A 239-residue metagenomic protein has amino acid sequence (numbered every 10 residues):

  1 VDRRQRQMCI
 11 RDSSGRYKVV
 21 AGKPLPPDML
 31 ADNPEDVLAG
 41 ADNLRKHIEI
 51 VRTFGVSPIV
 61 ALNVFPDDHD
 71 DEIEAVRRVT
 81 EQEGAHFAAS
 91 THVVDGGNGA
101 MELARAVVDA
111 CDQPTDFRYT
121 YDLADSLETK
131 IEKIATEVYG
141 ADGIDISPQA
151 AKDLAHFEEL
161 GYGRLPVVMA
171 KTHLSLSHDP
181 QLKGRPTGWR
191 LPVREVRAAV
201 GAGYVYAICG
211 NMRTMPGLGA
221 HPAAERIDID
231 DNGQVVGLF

Functional and structural regions predicted by a protein language model:
V1-I10: Single conserved hydrophobic/aromatic residue that forms the stacking wall/gate of nucleotide- or nucleobase-binding
R3, E158-Y162, A198-V200: Flexible, charged surface loops at secondary-structure boundaries
M8-C9, L154, A198-A199: Active-site loops and adjacent core secondary-structure elements that bind or stabilize anionic groups
R11-D36, V56: Gly-rich Lys/Arg/Thr-decorated short loops/hinges at beta-loop-alpha junctions or inter-strand turns that position
V37-L44, I48-S57, H69, R226 (+1 more regions): Metallocofactor- and cofactor-centric catalytic cores in central/energy metabolism, strongly enriched
H47, R52-G55, A61-L62, D67-H69 (+2 more regions): Hard-cation-handling environments
R164-A220, A224-R226: A C-terminal functional module that forms or caps the active site or interfaces directly with catalytic machinery
G237-F239: Conserved nucleotide-binding/hydrolysis modules and their immediate coupling elements across P-loop/ASCE NTPase motors
